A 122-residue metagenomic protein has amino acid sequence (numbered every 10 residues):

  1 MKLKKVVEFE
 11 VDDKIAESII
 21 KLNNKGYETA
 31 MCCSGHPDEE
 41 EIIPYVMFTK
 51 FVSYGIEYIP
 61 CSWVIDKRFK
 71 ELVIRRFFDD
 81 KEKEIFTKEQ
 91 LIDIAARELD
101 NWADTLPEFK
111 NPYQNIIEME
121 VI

Functional and structural regions predicted by a protein language model:
M1-K14: Terminal, regulation- and interaction-focused segments at domain boundaries
F9-D12, T49, R76-F77, M119-E120: Compositionally biased, intrinsically disordered low-complexity segments
D12-W63: Amphipathic, interaction-prone secondary-structure segments
S62-I122: Active-site or metal-binding loop neighborhoods of secreted/extracellular toxin and effector enzymes
